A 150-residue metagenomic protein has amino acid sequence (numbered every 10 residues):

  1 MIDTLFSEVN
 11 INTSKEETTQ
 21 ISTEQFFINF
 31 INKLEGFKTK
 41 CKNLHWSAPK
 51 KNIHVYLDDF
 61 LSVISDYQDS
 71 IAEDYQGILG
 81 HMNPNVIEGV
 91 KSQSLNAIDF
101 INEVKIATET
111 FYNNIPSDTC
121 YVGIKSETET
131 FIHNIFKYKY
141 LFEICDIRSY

Functional and structural regions predicted by a protein language model:
M1-F26, G123-S126, S149-Y150: Charge-dense, intrinsically disordered terminal/linker segments
E16-I31, F37, A97-F100, V104: Disorder-to-helix initiation segments
I31, K38, H45, L61 (+7 more regions): Heptad-repeat amphipathic alpha-helical coiled-coil interaction surface used for oligomerization/assembly
G36-D59, H81, N114-V122: Helix-loop segments that flank and shape redox-cofactor active sites
N52-N83: Conserved alpha-helical segments that form or flank metal/cofactor-binding pockets of metalloenzymes
G77-I78, V122, L141-Y150: Long amphipathic alpha-helical segments
I87-F142: Acidic/histidine-rich alpha-helical segments that form the ligand environment of transition-metal centers
